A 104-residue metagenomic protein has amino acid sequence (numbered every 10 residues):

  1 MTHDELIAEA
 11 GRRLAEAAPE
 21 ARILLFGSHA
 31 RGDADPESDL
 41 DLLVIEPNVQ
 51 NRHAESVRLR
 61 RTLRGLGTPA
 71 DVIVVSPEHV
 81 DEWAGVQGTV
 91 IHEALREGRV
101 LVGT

Functional and structural regions predicted by a protein language model:
M1-R22, R31-P36, P47-T104: Catalytic core of pol beta-like nucleotidyltransferases
S28: Conserved H-loop
S38-L40: Short, conserved active-site loops that position catalytic residues or coordinate cofactors/metal ions across diverse
L43-I45: Short hydrophobic/aromatic beta-strand micro-patches that form the beta-sheet surface supporting nucleotide- or nucleic
